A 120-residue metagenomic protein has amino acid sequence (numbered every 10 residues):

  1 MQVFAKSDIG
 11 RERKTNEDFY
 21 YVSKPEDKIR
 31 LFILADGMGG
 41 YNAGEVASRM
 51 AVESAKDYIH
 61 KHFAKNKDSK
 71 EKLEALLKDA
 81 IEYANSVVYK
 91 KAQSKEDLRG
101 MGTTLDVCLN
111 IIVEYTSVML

Functional and structural regions predicted by a protein language model:
M1-L120: PP2C/PPM-type serine/threonine phosphatase catalytic domain
